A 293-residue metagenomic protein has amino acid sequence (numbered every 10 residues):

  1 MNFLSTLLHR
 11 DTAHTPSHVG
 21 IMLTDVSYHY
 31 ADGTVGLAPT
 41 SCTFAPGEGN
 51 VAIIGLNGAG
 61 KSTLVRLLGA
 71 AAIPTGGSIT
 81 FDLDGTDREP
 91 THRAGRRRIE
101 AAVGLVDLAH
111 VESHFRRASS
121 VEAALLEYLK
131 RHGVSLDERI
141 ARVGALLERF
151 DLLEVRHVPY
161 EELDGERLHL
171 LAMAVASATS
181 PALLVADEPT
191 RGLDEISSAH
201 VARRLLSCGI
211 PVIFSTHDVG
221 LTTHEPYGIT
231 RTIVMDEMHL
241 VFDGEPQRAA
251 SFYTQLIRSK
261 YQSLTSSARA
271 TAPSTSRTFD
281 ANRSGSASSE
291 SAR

Functional and structural regions predicted by a protein language model:
G69: Helix-to-loop junction immediately C-terminal to a conserved catalytic motif
S78-I99: ABC ATPase NBD Q-loop/coupling interface
A109, R117-R131: Q-loop/switch helix immediately C-terminal to the Walker
E138-V155: Conserved ABC ATPase "signature" region
P159-D164: Conserved ABC ATPase signature
A176-S177: ABC ATPase C-loop
L184-E188: Catalytic Walker B motif of ABC-type/P-loop ATPase nucleotide-binding domains
H239-S263: Conserved beta-strand-loop-alpha-helix hinge in the C-terminal portion of ABC ATPase nucleotide-binding domains
